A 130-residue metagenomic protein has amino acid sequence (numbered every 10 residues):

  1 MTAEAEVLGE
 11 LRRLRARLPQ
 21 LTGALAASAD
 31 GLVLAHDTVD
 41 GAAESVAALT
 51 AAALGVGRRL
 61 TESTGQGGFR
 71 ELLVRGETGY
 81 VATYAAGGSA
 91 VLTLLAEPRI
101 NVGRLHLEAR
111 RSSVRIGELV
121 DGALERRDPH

Functional and structural regions predicted by a protein language model:
M1-L21, D30-H130: Acidic, low-complexity cytosolic segments
